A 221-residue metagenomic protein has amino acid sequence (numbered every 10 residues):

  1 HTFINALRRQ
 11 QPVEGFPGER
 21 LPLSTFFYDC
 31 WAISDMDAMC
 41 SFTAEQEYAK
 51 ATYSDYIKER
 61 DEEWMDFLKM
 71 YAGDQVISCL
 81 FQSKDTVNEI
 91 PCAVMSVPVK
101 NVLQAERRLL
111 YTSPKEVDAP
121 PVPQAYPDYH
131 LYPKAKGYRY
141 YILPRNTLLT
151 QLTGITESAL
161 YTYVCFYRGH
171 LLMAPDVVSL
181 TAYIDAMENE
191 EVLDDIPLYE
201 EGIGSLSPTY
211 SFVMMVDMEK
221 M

Functional and structural regions predicted by a protein language model:
H1-M221: Signature of soluble extracytoplasmic/periplasmic domains of secreted precursors and cell-surface proteins
